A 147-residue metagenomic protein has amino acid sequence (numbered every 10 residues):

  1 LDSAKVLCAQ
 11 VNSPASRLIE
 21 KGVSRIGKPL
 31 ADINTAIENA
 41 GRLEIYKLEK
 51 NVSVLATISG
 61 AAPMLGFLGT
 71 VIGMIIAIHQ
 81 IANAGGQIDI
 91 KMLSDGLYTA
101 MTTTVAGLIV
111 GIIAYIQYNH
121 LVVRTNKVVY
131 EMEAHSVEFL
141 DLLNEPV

Functional and structural regions predicted by a protein language model:
L1-L65, I72, I76-A84, I116-V147: Predominantly long cytosolic amphipathic alpha-helical stalk/bundle segments
I37, L48, L93-L97, M101: Hydrophobic alpha-helical elements at and bordering transmembrane segments of multi-pass membrane proteins
L68-V71, S94: Membrane-aqueous junction of the first/signal-anchor transmembrane helix in small integral membrane proteins
Q80-T99: Glycine-rich helix-loop "coupling/hinge" segments at transmembrane-helix boundaries in multipass transporters
Y98-I116: Hydrophobic alpha-helical transmembrane segments of polytopic membrane proteins
